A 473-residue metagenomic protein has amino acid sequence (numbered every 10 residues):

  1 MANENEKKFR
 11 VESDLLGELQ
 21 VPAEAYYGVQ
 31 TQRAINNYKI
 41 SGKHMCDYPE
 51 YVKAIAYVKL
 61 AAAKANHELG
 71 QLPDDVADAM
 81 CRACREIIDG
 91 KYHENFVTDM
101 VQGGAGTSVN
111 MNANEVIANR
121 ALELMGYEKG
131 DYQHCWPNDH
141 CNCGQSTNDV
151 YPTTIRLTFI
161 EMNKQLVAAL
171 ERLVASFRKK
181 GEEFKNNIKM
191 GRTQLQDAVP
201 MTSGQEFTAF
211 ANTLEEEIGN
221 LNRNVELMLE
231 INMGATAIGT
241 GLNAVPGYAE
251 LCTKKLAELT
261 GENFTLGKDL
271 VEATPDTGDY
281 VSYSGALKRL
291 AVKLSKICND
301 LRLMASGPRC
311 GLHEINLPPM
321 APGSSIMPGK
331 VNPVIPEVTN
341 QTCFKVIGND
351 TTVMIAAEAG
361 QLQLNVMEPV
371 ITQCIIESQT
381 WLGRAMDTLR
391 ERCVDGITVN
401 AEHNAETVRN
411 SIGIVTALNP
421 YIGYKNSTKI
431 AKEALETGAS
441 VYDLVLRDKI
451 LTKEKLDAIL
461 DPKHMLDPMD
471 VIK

Functional and structural regions predicted by a protein language model:
A2-K473: Conserved, well-structured ligand/cofactor-binding cores
